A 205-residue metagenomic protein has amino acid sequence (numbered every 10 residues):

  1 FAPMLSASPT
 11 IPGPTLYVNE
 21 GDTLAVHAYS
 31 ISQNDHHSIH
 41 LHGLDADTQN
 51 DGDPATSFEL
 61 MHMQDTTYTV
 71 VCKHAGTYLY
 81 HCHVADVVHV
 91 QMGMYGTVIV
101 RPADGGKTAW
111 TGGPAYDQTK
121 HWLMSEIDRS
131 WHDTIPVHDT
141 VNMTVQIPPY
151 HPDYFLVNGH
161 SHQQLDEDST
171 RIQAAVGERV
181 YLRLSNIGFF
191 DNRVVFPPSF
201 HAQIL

Functional and structural regions predicted by a protein language model:
F1-L205: Copper-binding active sites and cupredoxin-like electron-transfer domains, recognizing His/Cys-rich ligand loops
